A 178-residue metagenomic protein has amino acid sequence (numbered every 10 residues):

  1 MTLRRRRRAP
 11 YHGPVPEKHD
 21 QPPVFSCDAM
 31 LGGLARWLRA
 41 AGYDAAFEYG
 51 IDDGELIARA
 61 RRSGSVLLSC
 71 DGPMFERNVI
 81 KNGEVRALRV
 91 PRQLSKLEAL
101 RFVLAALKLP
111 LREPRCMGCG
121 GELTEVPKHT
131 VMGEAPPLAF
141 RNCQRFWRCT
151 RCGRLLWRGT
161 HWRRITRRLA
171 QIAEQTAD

Functional and structural regions predicted by a protein language model:
T2-L111: Long, charged N-terminal interaction/targeting segments
P16-A41, N142-R145, R158-L169, A173-T176: Extended interfacial segments that mediate partner engagement and assembly in macromolecular machines
R77-V79, K128, H161: Short glycine-/acidic-enriched loop or helix-start segments at secondary-structure transitions that form or flank
P110-P114, R141-Q144: Flanking scaffold residues of small Cys/His-coordinated metal-binding clusters
L111-G118, P127: Short, glycine-/small-residue-rich phosphate/pyrophosphate-handling segment
C116-C119, C149-C152: Short cysteine-rich clusters marking metal-coordination/redox-active sites
G121-P127, W157: Short functional micro-motifs and their immediate structural scaffolds
M132-F146: Short linker/helix segments within small regulatory modules
